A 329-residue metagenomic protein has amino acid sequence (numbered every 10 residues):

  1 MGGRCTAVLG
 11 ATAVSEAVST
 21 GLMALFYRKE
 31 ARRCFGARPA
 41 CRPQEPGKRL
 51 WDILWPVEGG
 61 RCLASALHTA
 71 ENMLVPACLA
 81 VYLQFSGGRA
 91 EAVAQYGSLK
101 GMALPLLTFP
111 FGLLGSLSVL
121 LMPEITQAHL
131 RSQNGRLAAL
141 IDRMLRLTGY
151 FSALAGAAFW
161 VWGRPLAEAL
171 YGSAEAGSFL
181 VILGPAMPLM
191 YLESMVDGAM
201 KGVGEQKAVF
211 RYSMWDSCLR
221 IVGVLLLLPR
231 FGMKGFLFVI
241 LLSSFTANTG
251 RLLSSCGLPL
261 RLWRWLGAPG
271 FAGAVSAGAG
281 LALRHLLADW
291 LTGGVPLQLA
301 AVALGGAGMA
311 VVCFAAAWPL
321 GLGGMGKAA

Functional and structural regions predicted by a protein language model:
G2-L9, A24-C62, S132-G135, G257-G270: Interhelical loop/hinge segments that connect adjacent transmembrane helices in multipass membrane
C5-L9, K48-I53, V57, P76-L107 (+1 more regions): Interfacial/gating helices of multi-pass transporter permease domains
V8-A24, S178-G204, A208-L228, M233-S255 (+1 more regions): Short runs within selected transmembrane alpha-helices of multi-pass transporters and secretion channels
I53, V57-G60, Y96-A103, R136-A153: Junctions where cytoplasmic loops transition into the N-terminal start of transmembrane alpha-helices in multi-pass
L107-R131: Helix-loop junctions and terminal segments of transmembrane helices in multi-pass membrane transport/translocation
A138-L189, V222: Alpha-helical transmembrane segments of multi-pass membrane transport and lipid-handling proteins
I221-L225, A274-L291: Hydrophobic alpha-helical transmembrane segments in multi-pass integral membrane proteins
A282-A329: Membrane-proximal transmembrane or re-entrant/amphipathic helices at the cytosolic face
